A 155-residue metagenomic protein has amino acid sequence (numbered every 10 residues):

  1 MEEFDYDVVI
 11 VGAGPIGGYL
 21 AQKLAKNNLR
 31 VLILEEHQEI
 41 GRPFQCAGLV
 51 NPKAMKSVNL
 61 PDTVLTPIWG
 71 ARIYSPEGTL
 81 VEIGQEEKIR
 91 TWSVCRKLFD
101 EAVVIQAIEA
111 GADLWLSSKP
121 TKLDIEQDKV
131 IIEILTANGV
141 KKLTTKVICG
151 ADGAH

Functional and structural regions predicted by a protein language model:
E2-G14: Beta1/beta-strand and adjacent pyrophosphate-binding region of the FAD-binding site in flavoprotein oxidoreductases
E3, T79-V81, G139-K142: Short, mixed charged/polar active-site loops that provide acid/base catalysis or chelate metal/phosphate cofactors
V9, Q22-Q45: Glycine-rich FAD pyrophosphate-binding loop
A13, K23, N27, Q106-H155: Predominantly flavin-linked oxidoreductase catalytic cores and closely associated redox partners
G17-G18: N-terminal Rossmann-fold NAD(P) dinucleotide-binding loop
G48-L49, H155: Central beta-strand plus flanking loop segment that forms part of the substrate or channel wall within the catalytic
N51-A102, I125: A conserved beta-strand/loop capping segment in the N-terminal third of enzymes that catalyze redox or closely related
